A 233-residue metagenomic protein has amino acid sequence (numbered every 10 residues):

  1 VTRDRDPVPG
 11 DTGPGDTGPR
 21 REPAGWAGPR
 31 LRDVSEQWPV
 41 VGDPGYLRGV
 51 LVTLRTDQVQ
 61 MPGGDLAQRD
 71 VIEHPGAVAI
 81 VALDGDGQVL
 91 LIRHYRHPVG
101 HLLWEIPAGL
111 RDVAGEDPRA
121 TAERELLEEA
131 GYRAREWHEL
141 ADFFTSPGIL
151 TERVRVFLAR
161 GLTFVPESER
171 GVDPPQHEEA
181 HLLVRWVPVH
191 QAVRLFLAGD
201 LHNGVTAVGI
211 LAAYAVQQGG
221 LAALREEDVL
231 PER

Functional and structural regions predicted by a protein language model:
R3, G18-W38, D65, E139 (+2 more regions): Nudix hydrolase/Nudix homology domain
R20, Q37, A79-R124, P166 (+2 more regions): Conserved Nudix-box catalytic region and its N-terminal flanking loop in Nudix hydrolases and closely related
V41-V81, G85: Acidic, metal-coordinating catalytic segment for phosphate/diphosphate chemistry, firing primarily on the Nudix
G42-G45, A141-S146: Short, solvent-exposed loop/turn elements at beta->coil junctions and helix N-caps that rim active or binding pockets
T56-Q58, A82, L158-R160, W186-P188: Short, well-ordered beta-strand micro-motif
Q58-G63, S146-E167: Active-site-adjacent beta-strand/loop module that shapes the phosphate/pyrophosphate-binding cleft
R133-L140: A short coil-to-beta-strand element that immediately follows conserved catalytic motifs
